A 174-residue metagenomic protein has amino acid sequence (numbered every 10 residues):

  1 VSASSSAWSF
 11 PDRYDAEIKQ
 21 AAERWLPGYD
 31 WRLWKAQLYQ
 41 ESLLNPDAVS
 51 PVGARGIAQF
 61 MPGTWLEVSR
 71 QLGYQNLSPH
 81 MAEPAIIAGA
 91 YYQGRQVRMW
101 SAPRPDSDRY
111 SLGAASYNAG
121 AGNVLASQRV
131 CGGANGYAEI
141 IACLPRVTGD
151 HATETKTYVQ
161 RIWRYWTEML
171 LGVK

Functional and structural regions predicted by a protein language model:
V1-E17, L66-Y91, R95-K174: Non-catalytic cell-wall polysaccharide-engagement segments
R13, Y29-W34, Y39, V52-R55 (+1 more regions): Extracytoplasmic
R13-W25, A48-V49: Peri-catalytic and regulatory segments of divalent metal-dependent proteins
A22-W31, A102: Short, charged helix-capping/linker segments at alpha-helix termini
K35-Y39, A58-P62, A115, Q160 (+1 more regions): Generic alpha-helical structural context detector
E41-V49: Conserved alpha-helical segments that form or flank metal/cofactor-binding pockets of metalloenzymes
S42, P62, P84: Acidic/His-rich structured neighborhood in mature extracellular/periplasmic domains
A48-S69, G132-A134: Short, surface-exposed glycine/acidic/tryptophan-bearing loops
